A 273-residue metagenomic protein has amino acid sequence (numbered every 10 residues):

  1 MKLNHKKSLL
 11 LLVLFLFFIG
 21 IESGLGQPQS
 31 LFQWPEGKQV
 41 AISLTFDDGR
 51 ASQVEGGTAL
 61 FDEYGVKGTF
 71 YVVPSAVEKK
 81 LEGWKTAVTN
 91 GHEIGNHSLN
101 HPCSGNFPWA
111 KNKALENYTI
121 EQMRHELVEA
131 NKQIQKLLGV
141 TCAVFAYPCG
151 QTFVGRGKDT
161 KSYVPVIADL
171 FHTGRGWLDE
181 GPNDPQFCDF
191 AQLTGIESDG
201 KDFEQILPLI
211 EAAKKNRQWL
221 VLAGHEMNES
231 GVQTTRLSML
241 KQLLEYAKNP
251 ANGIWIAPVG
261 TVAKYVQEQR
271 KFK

Functional and structural regions predicted by a protein language model:
M1-L11: Bacterial N-terminal signal peptides that target proteins for export
L11-G20: Bacterial N-terminal signal peptides
Q27-E55: Boundary/entry segment of secreted carbohydrate-active catalytic domains
Q29-E36, G68, A76-K79, F171-Q186 (+3 more regions): C-terminal domain-boundary segment and adjacent tail
A41-T45, G68-V72, E93-N96, C142-Y147 (+4 more regions): Structural recognition of the beta-strand scaffold that forms the well-ordered cores of secreted hydrolase catalytic
Q53-P74, K273: A short alpha/beta connector and helix-capping loop motif
G56, E78-K79, C103-I206, M239: Catalytic domains of cell-wall/extracellular-matrix polysaccharide-remodeling enzymes, centered on de-N-acetylation
T58-G65, V77-L99, I167-A168, G181-F187 (+2 more regions): Acidic (Asp/Glu)-rich catalytic clusters
